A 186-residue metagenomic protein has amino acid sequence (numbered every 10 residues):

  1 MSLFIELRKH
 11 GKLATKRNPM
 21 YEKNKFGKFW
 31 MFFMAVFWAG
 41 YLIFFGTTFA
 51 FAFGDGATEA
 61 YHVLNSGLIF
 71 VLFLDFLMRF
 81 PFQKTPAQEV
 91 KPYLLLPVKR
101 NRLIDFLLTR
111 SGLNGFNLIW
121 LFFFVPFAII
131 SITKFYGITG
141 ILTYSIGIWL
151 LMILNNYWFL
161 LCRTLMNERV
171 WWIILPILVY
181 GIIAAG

Functional and structural regions predicted by a protein language model:
M1-V90, R100-G186: Hydrophobic alpha-helical transmembrane segments of membrane proteins
